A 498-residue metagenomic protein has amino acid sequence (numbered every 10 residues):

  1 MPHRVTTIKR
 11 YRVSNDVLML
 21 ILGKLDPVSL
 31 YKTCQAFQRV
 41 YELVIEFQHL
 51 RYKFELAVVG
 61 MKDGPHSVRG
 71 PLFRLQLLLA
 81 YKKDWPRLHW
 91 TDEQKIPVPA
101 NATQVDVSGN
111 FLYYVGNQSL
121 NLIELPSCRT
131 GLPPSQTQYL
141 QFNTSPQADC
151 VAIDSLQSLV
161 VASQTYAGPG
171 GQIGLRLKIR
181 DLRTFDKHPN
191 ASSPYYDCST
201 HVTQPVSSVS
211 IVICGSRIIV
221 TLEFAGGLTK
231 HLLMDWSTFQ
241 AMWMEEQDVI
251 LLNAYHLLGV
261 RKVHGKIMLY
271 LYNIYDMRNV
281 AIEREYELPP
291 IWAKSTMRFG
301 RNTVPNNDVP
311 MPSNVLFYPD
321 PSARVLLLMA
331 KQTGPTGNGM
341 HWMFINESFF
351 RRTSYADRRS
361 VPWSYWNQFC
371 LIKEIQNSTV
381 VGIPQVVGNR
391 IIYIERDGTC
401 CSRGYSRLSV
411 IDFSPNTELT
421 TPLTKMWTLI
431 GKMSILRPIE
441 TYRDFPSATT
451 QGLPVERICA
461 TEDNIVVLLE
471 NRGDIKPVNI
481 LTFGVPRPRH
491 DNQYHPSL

Functional and structural regions predicted by a protein language model:
P2-K95, P134: N-terminal Skp1-binding subsegment of the F-box domain
N15, Y31-C34, P99, D106 (+3 more regions): Generic alpha-helical scaffold signal
N15-D16, D235, D412: Acidic side chains
I21, D154, L251, D320-S322: Solvent-exposed loop and beta-edge segments used for protein-protein assembly and interaction
K24, A36, V115-N117, S163-T165: Acidic/polar N-terminal loop/beta-strand segments that form early-domain functional surfaces
A57-Y113, Q118-Q138, H264-M268, Y272-L498: Extended alpha-helical scaffolding segments
L122, G131-P290: Fungal eukaryote-biased detector of long internal structured cores
